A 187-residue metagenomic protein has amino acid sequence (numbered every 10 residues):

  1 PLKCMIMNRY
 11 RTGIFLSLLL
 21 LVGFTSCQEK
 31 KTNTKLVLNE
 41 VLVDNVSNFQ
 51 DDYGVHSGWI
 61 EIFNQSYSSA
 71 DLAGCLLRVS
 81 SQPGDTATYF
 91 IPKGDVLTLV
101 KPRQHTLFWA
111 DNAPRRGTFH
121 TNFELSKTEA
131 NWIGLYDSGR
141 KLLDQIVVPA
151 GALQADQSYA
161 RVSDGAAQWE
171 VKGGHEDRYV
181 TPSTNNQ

Functional and structural regions predicted by a protein language model:
P1-N33: Bacterial Sec-dependent N-terminal signal peptides
L19, Y179-V180: Residues at secondary-structure transition points
C27-V171, H175, T181-Q187: Activation on beta-sandwich/Ig-like modules and their edge loops
